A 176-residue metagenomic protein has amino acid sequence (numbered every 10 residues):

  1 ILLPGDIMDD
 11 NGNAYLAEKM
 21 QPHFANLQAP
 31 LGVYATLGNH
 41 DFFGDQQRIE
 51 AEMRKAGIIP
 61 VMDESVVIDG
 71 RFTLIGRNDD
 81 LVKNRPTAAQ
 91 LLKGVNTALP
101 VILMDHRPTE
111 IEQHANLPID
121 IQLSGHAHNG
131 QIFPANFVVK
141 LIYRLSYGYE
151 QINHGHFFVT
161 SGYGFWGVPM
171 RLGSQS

Functional and structural regions predicted by a protein language model:
I1-S176: Soluble catalytic domains of enzymes that build or remodel membrane lipids, polysaccharides, and related
